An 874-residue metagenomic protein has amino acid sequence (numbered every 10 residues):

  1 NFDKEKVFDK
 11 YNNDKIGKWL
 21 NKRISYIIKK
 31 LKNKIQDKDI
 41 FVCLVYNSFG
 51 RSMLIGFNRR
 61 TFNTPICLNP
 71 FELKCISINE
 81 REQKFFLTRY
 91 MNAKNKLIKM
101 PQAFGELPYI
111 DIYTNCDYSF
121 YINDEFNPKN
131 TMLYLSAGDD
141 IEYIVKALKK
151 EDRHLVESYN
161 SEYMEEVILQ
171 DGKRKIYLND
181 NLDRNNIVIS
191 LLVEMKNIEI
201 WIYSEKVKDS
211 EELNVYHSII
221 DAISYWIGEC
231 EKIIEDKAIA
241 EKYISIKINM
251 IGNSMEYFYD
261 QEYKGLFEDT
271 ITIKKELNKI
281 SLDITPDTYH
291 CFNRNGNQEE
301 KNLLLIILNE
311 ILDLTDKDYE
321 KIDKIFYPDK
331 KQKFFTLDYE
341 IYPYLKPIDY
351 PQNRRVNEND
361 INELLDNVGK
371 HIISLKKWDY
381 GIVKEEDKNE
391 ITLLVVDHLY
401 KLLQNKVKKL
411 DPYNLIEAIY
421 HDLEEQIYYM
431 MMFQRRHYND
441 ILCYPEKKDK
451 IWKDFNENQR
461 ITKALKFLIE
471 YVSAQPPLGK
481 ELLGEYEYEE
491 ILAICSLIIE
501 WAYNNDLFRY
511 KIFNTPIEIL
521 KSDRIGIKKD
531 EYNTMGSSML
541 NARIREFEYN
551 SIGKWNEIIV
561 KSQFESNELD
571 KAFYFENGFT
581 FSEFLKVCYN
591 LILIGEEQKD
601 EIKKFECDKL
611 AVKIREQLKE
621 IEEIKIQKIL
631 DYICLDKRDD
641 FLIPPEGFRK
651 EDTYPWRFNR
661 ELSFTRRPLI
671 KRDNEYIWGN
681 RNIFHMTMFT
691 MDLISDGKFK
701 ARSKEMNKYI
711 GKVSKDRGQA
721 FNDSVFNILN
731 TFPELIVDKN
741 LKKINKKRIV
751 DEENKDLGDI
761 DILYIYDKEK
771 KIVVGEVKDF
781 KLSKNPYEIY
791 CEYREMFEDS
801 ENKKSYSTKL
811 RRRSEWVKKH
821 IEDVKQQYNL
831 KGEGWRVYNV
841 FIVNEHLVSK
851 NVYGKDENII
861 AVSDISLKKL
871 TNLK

Functional and structural regions predicted by a protein language model:
N1-F2, L757-I765: Short acidic loop-to-beta-strand element that houses the catalytic metal-binding Asp/Glu of nuclease active sites
F2-D716, D723, N727-L735, E822-K825 (+2 more regions): Acidic, metal-dependent phosphodiester-chemistry machinery of nucleic-acid enzymes
F2-K30, V777-V817: Mg2+/Mn2+-dependent nuclease catalytic core
N730-D756: A short acidic/basic microdomain associated with nuclease active sites
D759, I772-E776: Short hydrophobic-acidic sequence motifs that mark active-site Asp/Glu residues
Y793-E801, S814-L830, R836-N858: C-terminal structured domain segments
